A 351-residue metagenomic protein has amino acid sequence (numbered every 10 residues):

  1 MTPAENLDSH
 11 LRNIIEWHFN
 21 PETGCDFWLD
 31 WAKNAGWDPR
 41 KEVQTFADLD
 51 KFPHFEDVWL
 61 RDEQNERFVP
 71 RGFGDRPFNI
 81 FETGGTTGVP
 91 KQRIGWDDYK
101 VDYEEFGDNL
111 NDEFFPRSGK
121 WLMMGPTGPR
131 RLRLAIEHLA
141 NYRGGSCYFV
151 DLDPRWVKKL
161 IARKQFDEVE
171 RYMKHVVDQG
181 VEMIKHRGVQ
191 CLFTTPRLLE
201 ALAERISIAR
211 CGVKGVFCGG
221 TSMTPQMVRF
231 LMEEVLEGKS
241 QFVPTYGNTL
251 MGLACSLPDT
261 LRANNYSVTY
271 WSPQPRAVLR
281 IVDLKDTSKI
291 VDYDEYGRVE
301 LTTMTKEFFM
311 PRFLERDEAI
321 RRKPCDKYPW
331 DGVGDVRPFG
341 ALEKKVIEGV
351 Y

Functional and structural regions predicted by a protein language model:
M1-E82, G88-K120, G125-P129, Y142 (+3 more regions): Nucleotide 5′-phosphate-binding alpha/beta core
M1-W17, R143-Y351: Active-site glycine/GP-rich loop and adjacent strand/helix microenvironment that borders small-molecule binding pockets
G24, G36, G85-G88, R133 (+3 more regions): Glycine-centered flexibility sites
W28-W31, A35, K100, H138 (+3 more regions): Flexible domain-boundary/linker segments
Q92-W96, L132-A135, L160-I161: Short, conserved acidic/polar surface loops in the N-terminal third of protein domains
R133-C147: Conserved short alpha-helical elements in the N-terminal third of ANL/AMP-binding
